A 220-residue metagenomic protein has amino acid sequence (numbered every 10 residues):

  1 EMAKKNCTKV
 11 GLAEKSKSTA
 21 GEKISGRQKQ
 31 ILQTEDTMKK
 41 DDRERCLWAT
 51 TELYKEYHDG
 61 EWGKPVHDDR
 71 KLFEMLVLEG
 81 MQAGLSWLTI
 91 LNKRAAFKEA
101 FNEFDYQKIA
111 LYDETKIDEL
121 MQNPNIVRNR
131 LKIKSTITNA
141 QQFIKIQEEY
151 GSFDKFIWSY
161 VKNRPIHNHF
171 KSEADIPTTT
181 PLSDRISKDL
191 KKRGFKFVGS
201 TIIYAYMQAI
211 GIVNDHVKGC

Functional and structural regions predicted by a protein language model:
A3-G11, S16-K17, I24, I31-C220: HhH-family (HhH-GPD) DNA N-glycosylase catalytic core used in base-excision repair
